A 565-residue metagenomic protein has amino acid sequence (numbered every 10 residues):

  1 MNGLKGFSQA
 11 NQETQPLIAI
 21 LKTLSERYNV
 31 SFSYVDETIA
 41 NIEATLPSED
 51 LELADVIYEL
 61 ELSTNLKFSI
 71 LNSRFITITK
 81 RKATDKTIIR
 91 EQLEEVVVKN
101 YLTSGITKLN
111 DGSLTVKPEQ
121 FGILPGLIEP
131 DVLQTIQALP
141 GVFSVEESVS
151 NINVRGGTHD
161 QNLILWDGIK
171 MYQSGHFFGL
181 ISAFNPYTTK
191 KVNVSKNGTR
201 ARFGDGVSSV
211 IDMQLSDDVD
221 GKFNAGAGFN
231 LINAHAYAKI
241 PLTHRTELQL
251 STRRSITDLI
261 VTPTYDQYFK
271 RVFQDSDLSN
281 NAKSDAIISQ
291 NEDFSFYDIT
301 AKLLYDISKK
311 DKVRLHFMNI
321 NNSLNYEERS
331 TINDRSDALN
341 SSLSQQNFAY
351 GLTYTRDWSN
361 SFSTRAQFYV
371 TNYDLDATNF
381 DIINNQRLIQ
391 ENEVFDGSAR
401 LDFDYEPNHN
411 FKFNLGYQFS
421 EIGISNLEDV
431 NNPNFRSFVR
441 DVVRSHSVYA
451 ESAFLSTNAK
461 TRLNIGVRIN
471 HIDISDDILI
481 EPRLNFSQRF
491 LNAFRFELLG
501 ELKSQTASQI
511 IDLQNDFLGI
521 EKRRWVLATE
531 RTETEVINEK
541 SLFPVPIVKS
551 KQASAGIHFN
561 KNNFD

Functional and structural regions predicted by a protein language model:
L4-K86, V154: N-terminal export/assembly leaders
L21, S25-Y28, L71-I123, L133 (+1 more regions): Short, acidic, small-residue-rich periplasmic hinge/interaction motif at the N-terminus of Gram-negative outer-membrane
I76-T79, A83, E129-T135, S150-I152 (+3 more regions): N-terminal periplasmic accessory domains that precede and gate Gram-negative outer-membrane beta-barrel machines
K108-D160, G168-P186, K191-T199: Periplasmic N-terminal accessory/gating domains of Gram-negative outer-membrane beta-barrel systems
G206-S209, L215, I320-E327, S361-I382 (+2 more regions): Surface-exposed extracellular loop regions of Gram-negative outer-membrane beta-barrel proteins
I232-I256, Q274-L324, Q346-S363, P407-F413: Transmembrane beta-barrel wall of Gram-negative outer-membrane proteins
K312-T364, N372-F395, R436, R440: Flexible loop and strand-edge segments within Gram-negative outer membrane beta-barrel domains
R365-Y369, R489, E530-D565: Membrane-embedded beta-barrel scaffold of Gram-negative outer-membrane proteins
